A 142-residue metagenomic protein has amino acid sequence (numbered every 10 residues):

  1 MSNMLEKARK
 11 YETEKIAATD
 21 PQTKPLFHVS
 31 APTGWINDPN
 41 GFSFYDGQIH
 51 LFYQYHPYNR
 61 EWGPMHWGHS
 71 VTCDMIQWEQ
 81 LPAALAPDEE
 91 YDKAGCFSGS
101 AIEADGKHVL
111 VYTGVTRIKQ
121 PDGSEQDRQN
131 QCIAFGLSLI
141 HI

Functional and structural regions predicted by a protein language model:
M1-H50, Y55: N-terminal regions that are enriched for targeting/export leaders and immediately downstream pro/stem segments
A18, A31, Y58, E90-Y91 (+1 more regions): Residues embedded in well-ordered secondary-structure elements
T33-G34, R60-G63: Short loop/turn motifs at secondary-structure junctions and domain boundaries
D38-Y58, L81-A83, S98-S124, N130-F135: Hydrophobic core segments of beta-strands in well-ordered, beta-rich domains
Y45-G47, C73-I76: Short, ordered coil/turn segments that flank beta-strands lining enzyme active or ligand-binding pockets
W62-H69, M75-A104: Blade-loop segments of beta-propeller domains
G68-T72, Q129-S138: Beta-propeller blade signature
I140-I142: Conserved small/polar residues in nucleotide/adenosyl-binding loops
